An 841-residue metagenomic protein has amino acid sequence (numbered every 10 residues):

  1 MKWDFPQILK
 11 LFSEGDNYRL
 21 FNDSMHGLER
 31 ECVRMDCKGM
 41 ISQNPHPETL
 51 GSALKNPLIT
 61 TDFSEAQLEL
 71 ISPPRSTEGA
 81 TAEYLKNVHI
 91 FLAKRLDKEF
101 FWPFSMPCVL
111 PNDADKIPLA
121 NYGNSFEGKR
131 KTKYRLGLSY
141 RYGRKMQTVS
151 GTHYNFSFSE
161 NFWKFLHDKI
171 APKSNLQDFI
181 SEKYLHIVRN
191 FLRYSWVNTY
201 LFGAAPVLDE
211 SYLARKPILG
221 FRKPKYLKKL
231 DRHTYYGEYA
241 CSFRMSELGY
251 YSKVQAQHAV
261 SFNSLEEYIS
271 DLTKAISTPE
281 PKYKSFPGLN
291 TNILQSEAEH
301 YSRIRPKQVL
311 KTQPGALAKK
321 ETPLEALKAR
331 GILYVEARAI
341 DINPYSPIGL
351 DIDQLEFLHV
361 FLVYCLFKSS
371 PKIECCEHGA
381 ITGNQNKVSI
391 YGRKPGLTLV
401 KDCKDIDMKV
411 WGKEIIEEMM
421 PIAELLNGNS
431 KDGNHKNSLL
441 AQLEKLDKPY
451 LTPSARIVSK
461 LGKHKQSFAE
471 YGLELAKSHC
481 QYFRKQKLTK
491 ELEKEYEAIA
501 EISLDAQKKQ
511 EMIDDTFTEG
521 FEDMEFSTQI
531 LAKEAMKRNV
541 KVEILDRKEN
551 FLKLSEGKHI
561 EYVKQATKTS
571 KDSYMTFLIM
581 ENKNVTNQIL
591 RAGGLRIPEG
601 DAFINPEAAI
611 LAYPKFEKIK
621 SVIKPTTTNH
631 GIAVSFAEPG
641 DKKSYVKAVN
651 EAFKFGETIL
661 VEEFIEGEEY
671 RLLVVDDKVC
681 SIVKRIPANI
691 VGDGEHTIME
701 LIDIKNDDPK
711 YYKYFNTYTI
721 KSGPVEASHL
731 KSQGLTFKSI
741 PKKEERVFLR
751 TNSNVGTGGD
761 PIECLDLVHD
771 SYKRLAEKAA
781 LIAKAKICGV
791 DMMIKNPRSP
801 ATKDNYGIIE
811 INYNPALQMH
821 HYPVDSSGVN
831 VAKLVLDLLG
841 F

Functional and structural regions predicted by a protein language model:
M1-S139, M146-T152, F179-R189, R193-W196: Terminal catalytic/cofactor-binding subdomain
S13-G15, G123, E127-R141, T148 (+4 more regions): Loop-rich catalytic cores of soluble enzymes, especially ATP-dependent carboxylate-amine ligases and other
F101-P107, E377-G379, I659-E663, A785-S799: A short glycine-rich, hydrophobically flanked beta-strand micro-motif that places a catalytic Asp/Glu for divalent metal
F286, N290-R305, F361, E651 (+2 more regions): A long amphipathic alpha-helix within ATP-dependent nucleotide-binding catalytic cores
D432-F517: Extended, compositionally biased alpha-helical segments that mediate assembly or anchoring
Q510-E581, V585-Q588, E607: ATP-binding N-terminal substructure of ATP-dependent carboxylate-amine bond-forming enzymes
K553, I560-P724, H769-K773: Active-site nucleotide/adenylate-binding loops and adjacent lid/helix of ATP-dependent enzymes
L730, T757-L767, L781-I782, I794-F841: C-terminal active-site "lid" helix and adjoining low-complexity regulatory extension at the edge of ATP-using catalytic
